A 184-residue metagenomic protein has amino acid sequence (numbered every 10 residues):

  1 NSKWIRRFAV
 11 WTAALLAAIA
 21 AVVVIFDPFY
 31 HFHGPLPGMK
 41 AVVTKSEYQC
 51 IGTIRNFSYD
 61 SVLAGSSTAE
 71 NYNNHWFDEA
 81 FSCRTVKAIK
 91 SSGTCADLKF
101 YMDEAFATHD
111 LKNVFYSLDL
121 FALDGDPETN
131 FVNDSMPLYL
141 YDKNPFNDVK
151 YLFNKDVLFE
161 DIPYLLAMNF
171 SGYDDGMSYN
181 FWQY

Functional and structural regions predicted by a protein language model:
N1-W4: N-terminal Lys/Arg-rich, disordered targeting/topogenic segments
R7-D27: Hydrophobic membrane-insertion alpha-helices, especially the h-region of bacterial N-terminal signal peptides
W11-L15, G34-A41, A64-T68: Short acidic/polar alpha-helix capping motifs at helix-coil junctions
F26-E47: Alpha-helical transmembrane signal-anchor/signal-peptide segments
H31-P37, S58-Y59, C83-S92: Acidic/glycine-enriched edge-of-secondary-structure segments
V42-A69: Short extracytoplasmic
A64, T68-Y151: Membrane-embedded segments
L118, F131-Y184: Secreted/periplasmic serine-hydrolase-like ester/acetyl group-modifying domain
